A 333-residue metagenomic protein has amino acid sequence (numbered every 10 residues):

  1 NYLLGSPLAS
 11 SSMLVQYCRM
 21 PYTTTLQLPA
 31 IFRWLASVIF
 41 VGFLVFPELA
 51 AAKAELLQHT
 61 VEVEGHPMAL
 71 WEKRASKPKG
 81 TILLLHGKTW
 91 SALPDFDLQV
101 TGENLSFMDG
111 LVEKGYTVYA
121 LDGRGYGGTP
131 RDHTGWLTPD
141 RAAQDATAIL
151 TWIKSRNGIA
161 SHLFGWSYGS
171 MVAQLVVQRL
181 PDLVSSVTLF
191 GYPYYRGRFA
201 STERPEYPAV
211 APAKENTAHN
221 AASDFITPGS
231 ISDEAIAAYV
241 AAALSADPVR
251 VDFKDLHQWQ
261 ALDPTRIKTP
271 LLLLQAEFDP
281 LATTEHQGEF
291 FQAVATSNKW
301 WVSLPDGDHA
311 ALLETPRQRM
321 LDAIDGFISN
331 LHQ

Functional and structural regions predicted by a protein language model:
K53-A75: N-terminal cap/lid segment of alpha/beta-hydrolase-fold proteins
K79-G87: Short beta-strand element of the alpha/beta-hydrolase
G102-P130: Conserved alpha/beta-hydrolase
A143-A160: Conserved acidic catalytic loop of the alpha/beta-hydrolase fold
I267, L273-Q275: Short beta-strand/loop motif that positions the catalytic acidic residue of the alpha/beta-hydrolase fold
T269, T283-Q292: Short alpha-helix in the alpha/beta-hydrolase fold that links the catalytic acid
F278-A282, A310: Acidic catalytic loop of the alpha/beta-hydrolase fold
G307-R317: Catalytic histidine-centered segment of alpha/beta-hydrolase-like enzymes
